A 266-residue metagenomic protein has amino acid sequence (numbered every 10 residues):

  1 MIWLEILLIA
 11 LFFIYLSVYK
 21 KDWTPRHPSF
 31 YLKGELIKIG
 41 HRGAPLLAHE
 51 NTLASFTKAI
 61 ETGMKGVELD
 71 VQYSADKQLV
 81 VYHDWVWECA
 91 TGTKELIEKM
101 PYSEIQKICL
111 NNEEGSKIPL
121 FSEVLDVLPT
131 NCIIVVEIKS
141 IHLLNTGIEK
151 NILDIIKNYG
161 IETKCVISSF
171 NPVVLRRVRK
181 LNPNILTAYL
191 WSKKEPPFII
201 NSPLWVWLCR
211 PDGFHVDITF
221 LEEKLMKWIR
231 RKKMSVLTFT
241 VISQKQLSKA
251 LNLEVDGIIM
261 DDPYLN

Functional and structural regions predicted by a protein language model:
I2-P25, S29, E35-L36, H83-S192 (+2 more regions): Metal-dependent phosphodiesterase/phospholipase catalytic core, i.e., the His/Asp/Glu-rich active-site region
L4-E5, S17-P25, Y189-N266: C-terminal active-site rim and adjoining tail of enzyme catalytic domains
K21-H49, L53-T57, E61: N-terminal signal-anchor transmembrane helix
G40-E50, L110-S116, A188-P196, L237: Active-site mouth loops of central-metabolism enzymes
L53, T57, E61, I118-P129 (+10 more regions): Amphipathic, non-transmembrane alpha-helical secondary structure
S55-Y73, C209-F214: Catalytic domains of carbohydrate-active enzymes, especially glycoside hydrolases
G66-Q72, V136-K139, A250, I258-D262: Short acidic catalytic loops
E68, Y73-W85: Glycine-rich, proline-tolerant flexible connector loops at the mouths of alpha/beta enzymes
